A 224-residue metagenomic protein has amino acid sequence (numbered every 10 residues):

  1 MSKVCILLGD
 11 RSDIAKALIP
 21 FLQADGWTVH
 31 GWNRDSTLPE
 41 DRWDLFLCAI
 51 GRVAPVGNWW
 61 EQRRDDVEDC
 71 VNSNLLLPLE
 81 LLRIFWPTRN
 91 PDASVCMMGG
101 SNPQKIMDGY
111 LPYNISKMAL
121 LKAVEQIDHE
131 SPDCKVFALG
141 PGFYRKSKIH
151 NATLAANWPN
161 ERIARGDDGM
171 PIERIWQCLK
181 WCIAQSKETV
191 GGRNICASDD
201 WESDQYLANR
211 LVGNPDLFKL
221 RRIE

Functional and structural regions predicted by a protein language model:
S2-V29: Canonical Rossmann dinucleotide-binding motif of NAD(H)/NADP(H)-dependent dehydrogenases/reductases, specifically
L7-L8, F46-G51, A93-G100, K135-G140 (+2 more regions): Structural signature of the Rossmann-like NAD(P)-dependent dehydrogenase/reductase core
P20, L79, K117-E125, H129 (+1 more regions): Conserved active-site helix of classical SDR/Rossmann-fold NAD(P)-dependent CH-OH oxidoreductases
C48-E68, G109-P112: Conserved mid-core segment of classical short-chain dehydrogenase/reductases
A54-N58, E80, I84-A93, E130-S131: A short helix-coil junction within the Rossmann-fold of NAD(P)-dependent oxidoreductases
S94-P132, G140-R145, A156: Catalytic loop of short-chain dehydrogenase/reductase
A138-L139, N157-E224: C-terminal helical subdomain
